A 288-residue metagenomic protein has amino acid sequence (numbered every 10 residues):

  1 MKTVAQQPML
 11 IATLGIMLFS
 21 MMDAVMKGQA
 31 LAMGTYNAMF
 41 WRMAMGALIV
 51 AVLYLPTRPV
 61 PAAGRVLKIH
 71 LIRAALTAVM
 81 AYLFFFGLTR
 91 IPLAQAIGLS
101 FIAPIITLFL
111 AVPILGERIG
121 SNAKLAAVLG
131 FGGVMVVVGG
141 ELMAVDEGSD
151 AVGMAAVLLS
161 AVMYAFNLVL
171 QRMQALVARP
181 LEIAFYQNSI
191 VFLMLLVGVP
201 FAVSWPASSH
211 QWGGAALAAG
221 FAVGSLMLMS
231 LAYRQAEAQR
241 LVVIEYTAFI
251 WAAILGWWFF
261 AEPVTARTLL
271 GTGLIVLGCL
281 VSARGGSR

Functional and structural regions predicted by a protein language model:
M1-N37, D146-M173: Glycine-/small-residue-enriched transmembrane alpha-helix faces in small-molecule transporters and effluxers
Q7-G15, Y54, P59-L83, A151-S160 (+2 more regions): Loop-to-transmembrane-helix transition segments
Q29, A38, R42, G87 (+9 more regions): Hydrophobic/aromatic residues within transmembrane alpha-helices of multi-pass small-molecule transporters
A47-V66, V134-D146, V191-G213, W258 (+1 more regions): Membrane-interface helix-cap regions at the ends of transmembrane helices in multi-pass membrane proteins
V50, A144-A207: Transmembrane alpha-helical segments that form core, pore/gating elements of small-molecule transporters/exporters
I97-I102, Q174-I190, L226-W257: Helix-helix packing/entry segments at the starts of transmembrane helices
P104-V128, I250-L269: C-terminal transmembrane-helix exit sites in multi-pass transporters
N122-E141, R267-G286: Hydrophobic transmembrane alpha-helices of multi-pass small-molecule transport proteins
